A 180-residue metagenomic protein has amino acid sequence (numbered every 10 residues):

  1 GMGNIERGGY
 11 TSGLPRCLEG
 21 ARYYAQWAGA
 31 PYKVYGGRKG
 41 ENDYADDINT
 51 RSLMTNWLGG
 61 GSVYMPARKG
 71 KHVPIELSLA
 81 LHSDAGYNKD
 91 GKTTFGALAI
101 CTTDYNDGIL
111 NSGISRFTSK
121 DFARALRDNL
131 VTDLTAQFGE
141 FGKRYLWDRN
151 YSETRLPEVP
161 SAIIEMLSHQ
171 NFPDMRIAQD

Functional and structural regions predicted by a protein language model:
G1-F95: Catalytic-core regions of hydrolytic enzymes
G3-S12, G37-A45, N106-F117, N150 (+1 more regions): Second-shell loop/turn segments in exported
T11-R22, I75, T93-R127: Metal-dependent peptidase/peptidase-like ectodomains
E19-P31, D128-T132, R155-P160, M166: Glycine-rich, acidic and aromatic/proline-enriched surface loops and short helix-turn segments that act as binding
S62, L77-G108, Q137-D180: Active-site-adjacent mobile loop/cap segments within catalytic or ligand-binding domains
S115-W147, R155: Active-site-adjacent substrate-binding region of metalloamidase/peptidase-like peptide-processing proteins
